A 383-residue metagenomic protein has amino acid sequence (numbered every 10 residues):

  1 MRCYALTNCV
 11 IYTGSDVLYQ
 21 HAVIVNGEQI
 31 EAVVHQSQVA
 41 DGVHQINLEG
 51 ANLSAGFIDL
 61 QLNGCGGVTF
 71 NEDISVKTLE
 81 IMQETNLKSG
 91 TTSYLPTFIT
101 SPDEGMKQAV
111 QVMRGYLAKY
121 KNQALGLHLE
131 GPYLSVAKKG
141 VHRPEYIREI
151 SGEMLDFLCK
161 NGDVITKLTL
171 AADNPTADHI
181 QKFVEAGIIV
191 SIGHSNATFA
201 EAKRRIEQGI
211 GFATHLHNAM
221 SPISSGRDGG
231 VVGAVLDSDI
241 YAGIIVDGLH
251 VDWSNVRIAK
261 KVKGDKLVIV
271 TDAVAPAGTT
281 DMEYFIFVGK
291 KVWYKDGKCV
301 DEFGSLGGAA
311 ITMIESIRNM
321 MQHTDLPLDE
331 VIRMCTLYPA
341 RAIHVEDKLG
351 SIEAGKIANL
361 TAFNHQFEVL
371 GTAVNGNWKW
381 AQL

Functional and structural regions predicted by a protein language model:
M1-V39, A373, N377, Q382: N-terminal metal-binding scaffold of metallo-dependent hydrolase/deaminase domains
C3-T7, V39-E80, E84: Replace "His-x-His-based motif
C9, R341, S351-L383: C-terminal cap of metal-dependent C-N hydrolases
N63, V68, E84-L95, V136-N161 (+3 more regions): Active-site gating loops and adjacent loop-to-helix segments of metal-dependent hydrolytic enzymes
N63-C65, E80-A109, N122-S135, G162-D173 (+3 more regions): Divalent metal-dependent hydrolysis catalytic cores, especially in the metallo-beta-lactamase
L129, F183, A213, M320 (+1 more regions): Conserved, mostly hydrophobic/aromatic
K160-T280: Active-site core of metal-dependent hydrolases
G230-G243, K260-T271, A277-F363: His/Asp/Glu-enriched, well-ordered alpha-helical/loop segment that forms or immediately abuts the divalent-metal
